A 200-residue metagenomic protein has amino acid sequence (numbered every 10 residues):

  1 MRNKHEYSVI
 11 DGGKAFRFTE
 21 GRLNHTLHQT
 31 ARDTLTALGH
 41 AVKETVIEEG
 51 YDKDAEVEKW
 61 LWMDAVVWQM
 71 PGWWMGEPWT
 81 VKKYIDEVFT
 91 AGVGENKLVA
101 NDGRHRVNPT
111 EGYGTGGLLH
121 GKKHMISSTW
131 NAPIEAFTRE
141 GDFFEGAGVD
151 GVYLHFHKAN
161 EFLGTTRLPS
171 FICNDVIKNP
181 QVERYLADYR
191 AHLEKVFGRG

Functional and structural regions predicted by a protein language model:
R2-L38: N-terminal beta1-alpha1 ligand-phosphate binding loop
R2-N3, N24, F137-T138, D142-G200: Glycine-rich phosphate/pyrophosphate-binding loop and the adjoining helix
S8-I10, K43-T45, V67, M125-S127 (+1 more regions): Hydrophobic/aromatic beta-strand patches that form the interior of the parallel beta-sheet core in alpha/beta enzyme
F16-R17, Y51, P133, N179: Flexible, glycine-rich phosphate/dinucleotide-binding loops and adjacent beta-alpha linkers at cofactor/substrate
T34-G39, G116, K122, A159-L168: A structural motif corresponding to the C-terminal end of an alpha-helix and its immediate exit/capping segment
L38-Y51, F171-N174: A short beta-strand-loop structural module common to alpha/beta enzyme folds
G50-E58, K178-Y185: Structural motif
D54-F156: Helix-loop-strand module that forms the ligand-binding subsite of alpha/beta enzymes
